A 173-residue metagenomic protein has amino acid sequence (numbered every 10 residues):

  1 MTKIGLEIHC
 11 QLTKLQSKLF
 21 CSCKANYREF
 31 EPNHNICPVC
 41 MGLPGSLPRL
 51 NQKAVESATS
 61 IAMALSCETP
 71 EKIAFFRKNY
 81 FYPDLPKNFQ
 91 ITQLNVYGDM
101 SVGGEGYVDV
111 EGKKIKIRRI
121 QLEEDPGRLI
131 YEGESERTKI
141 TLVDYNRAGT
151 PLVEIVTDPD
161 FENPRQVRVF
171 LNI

Functional and structural regions predicted by a protein language model:
M1-I173: Basic, nucleic-acid-interacting segments
